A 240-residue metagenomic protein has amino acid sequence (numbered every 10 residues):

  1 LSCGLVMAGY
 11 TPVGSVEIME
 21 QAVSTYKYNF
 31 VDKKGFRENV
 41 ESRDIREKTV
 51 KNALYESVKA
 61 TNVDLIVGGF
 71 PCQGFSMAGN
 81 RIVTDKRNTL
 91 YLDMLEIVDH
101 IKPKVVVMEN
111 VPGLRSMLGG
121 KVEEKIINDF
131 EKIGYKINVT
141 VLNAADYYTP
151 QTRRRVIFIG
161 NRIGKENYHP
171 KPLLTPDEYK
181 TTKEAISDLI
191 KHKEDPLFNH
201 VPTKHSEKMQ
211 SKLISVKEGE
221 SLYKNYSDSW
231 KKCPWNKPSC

Functional and structural regions predicted by a protein language model:
L1-K102, P112-S116, K121-E123: Core alpha/beta nucleotide-donor-binding catalytic domains of modification enzymes
L1-Y10, D129, R155-C240: S-adenosyl-L-methionine-dependent DNA methyltransferase catalytic core
F30, T149-T152, P234-W235: A short catalytic or substrate-binding loop motif that flags glycine-/basic-rich loops and adjacent residues that bind
V40, F70, E109, I137 (+2 more regions): Residue-level signal for pocket-adjacent positions within structured domains
V50, N80, S116-G119, Y147 (+3 more regions): Short capping/connector residues at structural and topological boundaries
F75, L114, T149, H169 (+1 more regions): Short clusters of hydrophobic/aromatic residues that line enzyme substrate/ligand-binding pockets
T89-T152, V156-N161: Conserved Class I SAM-dependent methyltransferase catalytic core
